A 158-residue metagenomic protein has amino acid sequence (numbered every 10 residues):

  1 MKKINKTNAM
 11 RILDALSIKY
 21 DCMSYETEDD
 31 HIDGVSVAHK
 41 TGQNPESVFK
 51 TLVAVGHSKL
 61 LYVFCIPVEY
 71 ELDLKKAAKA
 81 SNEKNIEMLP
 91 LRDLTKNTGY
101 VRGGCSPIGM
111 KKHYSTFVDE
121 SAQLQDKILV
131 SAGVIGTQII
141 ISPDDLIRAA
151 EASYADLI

Functional and structural regions predicted by a protein language model:
M1-I158: Extended, low-hydrophobicity, polar/charged segments
